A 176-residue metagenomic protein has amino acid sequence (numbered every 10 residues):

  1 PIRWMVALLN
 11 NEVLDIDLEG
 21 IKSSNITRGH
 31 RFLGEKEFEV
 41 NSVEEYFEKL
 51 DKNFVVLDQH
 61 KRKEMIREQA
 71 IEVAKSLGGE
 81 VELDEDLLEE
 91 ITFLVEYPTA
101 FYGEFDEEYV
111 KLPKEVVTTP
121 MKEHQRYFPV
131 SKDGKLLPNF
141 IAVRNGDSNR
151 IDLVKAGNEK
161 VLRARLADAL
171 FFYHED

Functional and structural regions predicted by a protein language model:
P1-D176: Amphipathic alpha-helical "coupling" segments that flank catalytic cores
